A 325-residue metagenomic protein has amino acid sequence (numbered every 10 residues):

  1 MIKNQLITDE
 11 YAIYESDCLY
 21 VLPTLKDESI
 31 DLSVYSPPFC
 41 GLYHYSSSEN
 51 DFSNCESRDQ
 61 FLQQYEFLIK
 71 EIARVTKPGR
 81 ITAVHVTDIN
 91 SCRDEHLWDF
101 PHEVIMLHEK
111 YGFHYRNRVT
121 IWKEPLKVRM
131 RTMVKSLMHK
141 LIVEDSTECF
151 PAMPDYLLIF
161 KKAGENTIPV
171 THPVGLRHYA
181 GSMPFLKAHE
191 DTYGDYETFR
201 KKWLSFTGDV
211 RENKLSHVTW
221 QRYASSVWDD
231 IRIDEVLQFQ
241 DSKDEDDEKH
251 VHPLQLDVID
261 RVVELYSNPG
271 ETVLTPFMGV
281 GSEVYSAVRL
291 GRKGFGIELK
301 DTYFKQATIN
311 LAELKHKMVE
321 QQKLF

Functional and structural regions predicted by a protein language model:
M1-D9, T308-L324: Short, conserved SAM-binding/catalytic segment of Class I S-adenosyl-L-methionine-dependent methyltransferases
I2-K305: Core catalytic lobe of class I
